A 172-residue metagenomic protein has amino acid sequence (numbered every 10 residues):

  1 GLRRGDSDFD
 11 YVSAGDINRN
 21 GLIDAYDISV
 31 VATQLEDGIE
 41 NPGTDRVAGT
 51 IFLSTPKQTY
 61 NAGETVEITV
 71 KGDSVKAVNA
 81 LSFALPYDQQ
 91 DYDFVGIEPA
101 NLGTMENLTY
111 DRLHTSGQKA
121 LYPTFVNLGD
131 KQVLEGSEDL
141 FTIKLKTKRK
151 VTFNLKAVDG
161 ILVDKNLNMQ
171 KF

Functional and structural regions predicted by a protein language model:
G1-D8, N20-P42: Alpha-helical segments with a strong preference for the paired helices of cellulosomal dockerin domains
S7, Y11, T59-N61: Alpha-helical context
D10-G15, A48: Glycine-rich, flexible loop segments associated with nucleotide phosphate handling
D16-I17, L128: Residue-level detector of alpha-helix boundaries and kinks
S29, T33-F172: Acidic, low-complexity intrinsically disordered segments
